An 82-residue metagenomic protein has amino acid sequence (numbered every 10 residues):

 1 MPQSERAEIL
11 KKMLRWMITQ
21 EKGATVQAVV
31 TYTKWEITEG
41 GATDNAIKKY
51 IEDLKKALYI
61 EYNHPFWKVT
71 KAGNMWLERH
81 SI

Functional and structural regions predicted by a protein language model:
M1-G23, I82: Short alpha-helical segments that sit at the start of domains
K11, V26-V30, K48: Short amphipathic alpha-helical segments
G23-I37, G41: Short acidic, hydrophobic short linear motifs in intrinsically disordered regions
E39-K56: Short amphipathic alpha-helical interaction segments
K55-P65: A short, conserved structural fragment
P65-K71: Minor-groove-contacting beta-hairpin "wing" of winged helix-turn-helix DNA-binding domains
N74-I82: Short, amphipathic alpha-helical interaction segments positioned at domain boundaries
